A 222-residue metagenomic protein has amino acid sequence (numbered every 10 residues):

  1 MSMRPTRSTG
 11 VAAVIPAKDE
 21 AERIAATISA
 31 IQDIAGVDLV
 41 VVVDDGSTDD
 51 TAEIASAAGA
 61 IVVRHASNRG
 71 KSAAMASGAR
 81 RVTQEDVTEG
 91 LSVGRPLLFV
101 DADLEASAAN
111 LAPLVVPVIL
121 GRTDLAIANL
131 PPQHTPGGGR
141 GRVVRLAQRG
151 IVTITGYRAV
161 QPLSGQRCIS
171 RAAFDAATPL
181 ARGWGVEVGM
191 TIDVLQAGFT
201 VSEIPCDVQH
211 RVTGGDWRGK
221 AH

Functional and structural regions predicted by a protein language model:
M1-R7, P179-H222: Hydrophobic helical membrane-anchoring modules
T9-V11, Q32-V41, D50, R95: Short loop->beta transition adjacent to catalytic acidic/histidine clusters or analogous donor-positioning motifs
D19-D33: Short, well-formed alpha-helical segments that are part of the catalytic scaffolds of diverse glycosyltransferases
E20-R23, S47, S107: Donor nucleotide-sugar binding loop of glycosyltransferases
V43, H65, V100-A102: Catalytic metal- and UDP-sugar-binding loop of GT-A-like glycosyltransferases, i.e., residues flanking the conserved
D44-A52, L104: A conserved acidic beta->alpha catalytic loop
A66-R69, A73-R81, G94, S107-W184 (+1 more regions): Acceptor/aglycone-binding surface of glycosyltransferases and processive sugar-polymer synthases
E89-E105: Short beta-strand-to-loop acidic/aromatic patch adjacent to the donor-nucleotide binding site
